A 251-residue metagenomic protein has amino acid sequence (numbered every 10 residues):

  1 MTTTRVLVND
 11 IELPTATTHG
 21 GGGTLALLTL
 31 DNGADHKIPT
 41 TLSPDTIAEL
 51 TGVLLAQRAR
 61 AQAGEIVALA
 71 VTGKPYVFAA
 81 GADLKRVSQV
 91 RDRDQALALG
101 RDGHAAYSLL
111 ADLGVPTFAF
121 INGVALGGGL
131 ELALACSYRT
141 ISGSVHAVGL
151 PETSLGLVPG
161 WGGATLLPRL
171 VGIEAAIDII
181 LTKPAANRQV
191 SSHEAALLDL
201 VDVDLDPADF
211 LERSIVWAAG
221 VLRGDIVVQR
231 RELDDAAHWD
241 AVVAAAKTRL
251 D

Functional and structural regions predicted by a protein language model:
M1-T29, A176-D251: Amphipathic alpha-helical segments at domain termini/boundaries
M1-T72, S108: Conserved CoA-thioester-binding segment of acyl-CoA-metabolizing enzymes
K37, T72-A105, A125, S154-L157: Glycine- (often His-adjacent) and acidic-residue-rich active-site loop that binds/positions the CoA thioester
V71, D83, L132-A133, A195: Hydrophobic/aromatic residues within transmembrane alpha-helices of multi-pass small-molecule transporters
K85-V90, E131, C136-S142, P168-L170: A glycine- and small-aliphatic-rich helix-loop capping segment at beta-alpha/alpha-beta transitions that lines
H104, L110-L155, P159, N187: Glycine-rich beta-to-alpha active-site loop
S137-G160, A164, I173, D199-S214: Gly/Pro- and small hydrophobic-enriched strand-loop and loop-to-helix capping segments that sit at the rims
